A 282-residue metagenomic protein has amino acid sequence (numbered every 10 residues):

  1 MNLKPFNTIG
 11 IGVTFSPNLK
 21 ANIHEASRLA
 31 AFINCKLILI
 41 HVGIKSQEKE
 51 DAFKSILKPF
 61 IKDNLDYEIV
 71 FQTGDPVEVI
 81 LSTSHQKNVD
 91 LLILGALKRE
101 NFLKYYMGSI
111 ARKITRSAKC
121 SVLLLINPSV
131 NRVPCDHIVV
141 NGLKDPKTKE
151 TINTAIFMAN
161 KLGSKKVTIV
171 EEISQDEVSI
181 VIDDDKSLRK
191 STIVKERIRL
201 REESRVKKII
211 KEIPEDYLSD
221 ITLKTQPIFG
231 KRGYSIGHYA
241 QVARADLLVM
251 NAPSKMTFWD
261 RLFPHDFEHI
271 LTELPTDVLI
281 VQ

Functional and structural regions predicted by a protein language model:
M1-A52, I56-P59, N64, H137-T192 (+3 more regions): Small/aliphatic-rich secondary-structure junction motif
M1-K4, K45-E48, K58-L92, P214-L248 (+1 more regions): Structural beta-alpha unit
L19, T73, K104, T148 (+2 more regions): A conditional alpha-helix N-cap/helix-loop micro-motif detector
N22, A52-F53, I110, T151 (+3 more regions): Hydrophobic alpha-helical membrane-association signature
A26, I80, I114, A155 (+1 more regions): Aromatic/hydrophobic pocket-lining residues that form π-stacking "cages" and hydrophobic walls in ligand
L81-N131, H238-Q282: Gly/Ser-rich helix-loop-strand patches that form or flank binding pockets for ribonucleotide-derived cofactors
K190-R205: A short acidic, glycine-rich active-site loop that binds or catalyzes chemistry on phosphate/adenosine moieties
